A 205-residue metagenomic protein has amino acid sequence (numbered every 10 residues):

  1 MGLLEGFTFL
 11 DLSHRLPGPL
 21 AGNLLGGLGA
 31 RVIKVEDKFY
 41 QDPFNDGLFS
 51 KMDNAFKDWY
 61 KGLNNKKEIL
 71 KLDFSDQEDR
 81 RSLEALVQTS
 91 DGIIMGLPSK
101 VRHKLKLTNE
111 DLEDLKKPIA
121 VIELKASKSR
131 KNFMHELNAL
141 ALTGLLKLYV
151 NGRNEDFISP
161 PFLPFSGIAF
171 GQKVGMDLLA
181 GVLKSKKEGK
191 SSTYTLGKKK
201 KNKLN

Functional and structural regions predicted by a protein language model:
M1-Y194, K198-N205: N-terminal helix-loop segment corresponding to the beta1-alpha1 unit of nucleotide/adenylate-binding folds
